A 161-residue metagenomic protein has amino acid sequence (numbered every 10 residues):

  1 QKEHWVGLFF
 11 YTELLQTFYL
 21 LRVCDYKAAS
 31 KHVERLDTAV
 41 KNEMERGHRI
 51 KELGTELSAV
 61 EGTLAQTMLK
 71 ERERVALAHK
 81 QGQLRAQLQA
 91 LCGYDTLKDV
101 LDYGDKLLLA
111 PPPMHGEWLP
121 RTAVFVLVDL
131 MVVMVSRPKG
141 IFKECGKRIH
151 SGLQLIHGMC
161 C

Functional and structural regions predicted by a protein language model:
Q1-C161: Extended alpha-helical scaffold regions
